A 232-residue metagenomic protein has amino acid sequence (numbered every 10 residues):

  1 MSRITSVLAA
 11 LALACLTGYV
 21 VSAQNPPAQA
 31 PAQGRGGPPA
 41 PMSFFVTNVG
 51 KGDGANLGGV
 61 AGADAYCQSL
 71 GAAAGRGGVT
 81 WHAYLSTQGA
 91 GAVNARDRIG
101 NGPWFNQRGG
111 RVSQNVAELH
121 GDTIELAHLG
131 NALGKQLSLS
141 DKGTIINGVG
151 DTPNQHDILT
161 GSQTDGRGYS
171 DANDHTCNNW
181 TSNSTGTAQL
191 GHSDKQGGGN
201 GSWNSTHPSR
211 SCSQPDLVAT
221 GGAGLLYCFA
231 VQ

Functional and structural regions predicted by a protein language model:
M1-T5: Positively charged n-region of N-terminal signal peptides that target proteins for export
L8-G18: Bacterial N-terminal signal peptides
V21-Q232: Secreted/extracellular ectodomain signature
